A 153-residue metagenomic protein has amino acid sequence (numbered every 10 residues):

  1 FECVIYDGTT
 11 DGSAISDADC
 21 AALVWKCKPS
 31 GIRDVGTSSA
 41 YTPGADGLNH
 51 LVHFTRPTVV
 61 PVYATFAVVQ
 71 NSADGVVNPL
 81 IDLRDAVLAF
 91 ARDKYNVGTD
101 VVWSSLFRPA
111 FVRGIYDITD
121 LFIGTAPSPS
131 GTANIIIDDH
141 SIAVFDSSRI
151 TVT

Functional and structural regions predicted by a protein language model:
F1-T99: Carbohydrate-recognition loop of C-type lectin domains
G75-T153: An aromatic-glycine-centered, glycine-rich loop/turn in mixed alpha/beta architecture
